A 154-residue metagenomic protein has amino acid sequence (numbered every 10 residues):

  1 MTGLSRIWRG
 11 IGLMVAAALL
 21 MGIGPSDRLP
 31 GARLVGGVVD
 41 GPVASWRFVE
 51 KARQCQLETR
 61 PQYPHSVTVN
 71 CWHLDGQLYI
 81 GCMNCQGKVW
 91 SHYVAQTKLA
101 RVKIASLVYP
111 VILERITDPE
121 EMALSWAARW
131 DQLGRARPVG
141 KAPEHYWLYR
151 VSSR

Functional and structural regions predicted by a protein language model:
M1-M14: N-terminal Sec-pathway targeting helices
A17-G22: Hydrophobic h-region of N-terminal signal peptides that target proteins for export in Gram-negative bacteria
G24, V43, P64, C85-R154: Short, structured beta-strand-loop surface elements
G24-P64: Short, conserved active-site entrance elements at the starts or edges of catalytic domains
L34-G37, V49-K51, E58-T59, I80-C82 (+2 more regions): A short linear-motif detector with a strong N-terminal bias
E50-N84, P110-I112: Short beta-strand segments
